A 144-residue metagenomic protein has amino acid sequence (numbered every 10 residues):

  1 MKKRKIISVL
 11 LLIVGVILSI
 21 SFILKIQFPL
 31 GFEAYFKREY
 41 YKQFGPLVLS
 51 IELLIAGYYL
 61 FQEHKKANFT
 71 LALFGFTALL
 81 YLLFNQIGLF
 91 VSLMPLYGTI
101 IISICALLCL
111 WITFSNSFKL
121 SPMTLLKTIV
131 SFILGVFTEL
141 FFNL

Functional and structural regions predicted by a protein language model:
R4-L12, E63-G75, S121-T128: Membrane-interfacial loop-to-transmembrane alpha-helix junctions, especially the N-terminal start
L12-E52, G57-F61, L73-Y81: Hydrophobic transmembrane helix segments
F22-E33, Y81-S92, F114-S115, E139-L144: Juxtamembrane "helix-exit" motif on the non-cytosolic side of transmembrane helices
K37-L47, S92-S103: Structural signature of hydrophobic alpha-helical transmembrane segments
I51-A56, T77-N85, C105-W111, I133-L134: Hydrophobic, membrane-inserted alpha-helices
A56-A67, Q86-L89: Juxtamembrane helix-break-helix junctions at the cytosolic face of small multi-pass alpha-helical membrane proteins
N85-I100, A106-L125: Membrane-helix boundary connector in multi-pass membrane proteins
P122-L144: Final/C-terminal transmembrane alpha-helix of multipass membrane proteins
